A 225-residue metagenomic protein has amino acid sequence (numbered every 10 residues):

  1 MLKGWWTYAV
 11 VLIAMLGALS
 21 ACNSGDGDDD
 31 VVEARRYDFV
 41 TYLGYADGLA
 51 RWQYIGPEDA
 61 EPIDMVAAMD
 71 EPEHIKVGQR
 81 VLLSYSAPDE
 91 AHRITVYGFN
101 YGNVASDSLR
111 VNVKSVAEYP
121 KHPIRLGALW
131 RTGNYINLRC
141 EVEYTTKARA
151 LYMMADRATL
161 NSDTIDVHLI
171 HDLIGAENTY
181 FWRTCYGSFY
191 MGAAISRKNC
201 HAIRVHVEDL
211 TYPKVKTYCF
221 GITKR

Functional and structural regions predicted by a protein language model:
M1-A9: Bacterial N-terminal signal peptides that target proteins for export
A9-V10, G56: Short, isolated positions within intrinsically disordered regulatory regions of eukaryotic proteins
G17-A21: C-terminal motif of bacterial Sec signal peptides marking the signal peptidase cleavage site
N23-D26: Bacterial signal peptide processing site
D29: Cys/His-rich zinc-coordinating "finger/knuckle" motifs
E33-R225: First exposed extracellular module after export/assembly in secreted or surface-exposed proteins
